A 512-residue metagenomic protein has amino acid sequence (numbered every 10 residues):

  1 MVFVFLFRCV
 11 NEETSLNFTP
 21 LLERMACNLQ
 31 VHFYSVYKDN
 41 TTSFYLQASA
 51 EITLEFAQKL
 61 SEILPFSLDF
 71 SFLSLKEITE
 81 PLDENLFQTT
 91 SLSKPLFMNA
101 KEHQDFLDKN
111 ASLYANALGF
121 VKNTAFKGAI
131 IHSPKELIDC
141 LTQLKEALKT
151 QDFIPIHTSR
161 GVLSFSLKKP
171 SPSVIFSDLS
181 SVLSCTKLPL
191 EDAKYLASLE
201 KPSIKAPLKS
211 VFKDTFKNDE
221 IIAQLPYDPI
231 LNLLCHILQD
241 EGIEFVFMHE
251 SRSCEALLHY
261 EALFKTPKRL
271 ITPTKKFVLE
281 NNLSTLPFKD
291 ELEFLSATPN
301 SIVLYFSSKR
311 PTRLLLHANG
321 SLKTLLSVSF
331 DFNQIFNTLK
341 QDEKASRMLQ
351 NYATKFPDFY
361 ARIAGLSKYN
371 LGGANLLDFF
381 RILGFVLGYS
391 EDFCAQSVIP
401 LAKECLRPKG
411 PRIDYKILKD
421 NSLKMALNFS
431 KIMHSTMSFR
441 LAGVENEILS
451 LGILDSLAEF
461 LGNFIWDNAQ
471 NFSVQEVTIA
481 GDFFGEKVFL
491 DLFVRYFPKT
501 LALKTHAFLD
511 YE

Functional and structural regions predicted by a protein language model:
M1-E512: Acidic, glycine-enriched active-site microenvironments
